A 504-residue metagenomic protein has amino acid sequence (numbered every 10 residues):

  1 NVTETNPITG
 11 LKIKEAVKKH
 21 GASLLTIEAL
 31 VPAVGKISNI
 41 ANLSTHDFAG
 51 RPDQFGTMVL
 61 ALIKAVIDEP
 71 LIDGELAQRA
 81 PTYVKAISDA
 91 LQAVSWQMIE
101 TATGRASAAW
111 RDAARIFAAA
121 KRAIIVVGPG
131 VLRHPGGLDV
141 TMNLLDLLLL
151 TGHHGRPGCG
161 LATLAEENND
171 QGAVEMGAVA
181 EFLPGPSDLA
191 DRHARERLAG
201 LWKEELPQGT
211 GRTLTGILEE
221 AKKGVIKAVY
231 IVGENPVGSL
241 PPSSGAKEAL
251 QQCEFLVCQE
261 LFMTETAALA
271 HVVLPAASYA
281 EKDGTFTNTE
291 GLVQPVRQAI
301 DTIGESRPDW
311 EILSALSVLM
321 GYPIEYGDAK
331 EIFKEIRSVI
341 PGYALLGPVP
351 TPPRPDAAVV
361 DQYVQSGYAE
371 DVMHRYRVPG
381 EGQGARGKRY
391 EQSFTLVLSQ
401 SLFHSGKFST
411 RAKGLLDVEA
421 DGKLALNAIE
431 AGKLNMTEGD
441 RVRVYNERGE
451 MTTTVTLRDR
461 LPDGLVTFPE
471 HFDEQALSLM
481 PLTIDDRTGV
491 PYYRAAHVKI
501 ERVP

Functional and structural regions predicted by a protein language model:
N1-M176, L183-V359, D417-T456: Cofactor-pocket helix-loop regions in the catalytic cores of large enzyme subunits
G128-G130, L164, V397-Q400, H471 (+1 more regions): Structured loops at beta-to-helix junctions and adjacent beta-edge loops in soluble globular domains
V174, V179, K330-G414: Long, low-complexity segments enriched in small/aliphatic residues
F394, T453-T454, V498: Small-residue-enriched segments and motifs
R411-A420, H471-Q475: Flexible, small-/acidic-enriched active-site or ligand-binding loops
D459-F472: Short, solvent-exposed secondary-structure boundary/capping segments
Q475-A496: Glycine- and charge-enriched low-complexity intrinsically disordered segments
A496-P504: C-terminal catalytic or substrate-handling cores of phosphate/nucleotide- and metal-cofactor-dependent proteins acting
